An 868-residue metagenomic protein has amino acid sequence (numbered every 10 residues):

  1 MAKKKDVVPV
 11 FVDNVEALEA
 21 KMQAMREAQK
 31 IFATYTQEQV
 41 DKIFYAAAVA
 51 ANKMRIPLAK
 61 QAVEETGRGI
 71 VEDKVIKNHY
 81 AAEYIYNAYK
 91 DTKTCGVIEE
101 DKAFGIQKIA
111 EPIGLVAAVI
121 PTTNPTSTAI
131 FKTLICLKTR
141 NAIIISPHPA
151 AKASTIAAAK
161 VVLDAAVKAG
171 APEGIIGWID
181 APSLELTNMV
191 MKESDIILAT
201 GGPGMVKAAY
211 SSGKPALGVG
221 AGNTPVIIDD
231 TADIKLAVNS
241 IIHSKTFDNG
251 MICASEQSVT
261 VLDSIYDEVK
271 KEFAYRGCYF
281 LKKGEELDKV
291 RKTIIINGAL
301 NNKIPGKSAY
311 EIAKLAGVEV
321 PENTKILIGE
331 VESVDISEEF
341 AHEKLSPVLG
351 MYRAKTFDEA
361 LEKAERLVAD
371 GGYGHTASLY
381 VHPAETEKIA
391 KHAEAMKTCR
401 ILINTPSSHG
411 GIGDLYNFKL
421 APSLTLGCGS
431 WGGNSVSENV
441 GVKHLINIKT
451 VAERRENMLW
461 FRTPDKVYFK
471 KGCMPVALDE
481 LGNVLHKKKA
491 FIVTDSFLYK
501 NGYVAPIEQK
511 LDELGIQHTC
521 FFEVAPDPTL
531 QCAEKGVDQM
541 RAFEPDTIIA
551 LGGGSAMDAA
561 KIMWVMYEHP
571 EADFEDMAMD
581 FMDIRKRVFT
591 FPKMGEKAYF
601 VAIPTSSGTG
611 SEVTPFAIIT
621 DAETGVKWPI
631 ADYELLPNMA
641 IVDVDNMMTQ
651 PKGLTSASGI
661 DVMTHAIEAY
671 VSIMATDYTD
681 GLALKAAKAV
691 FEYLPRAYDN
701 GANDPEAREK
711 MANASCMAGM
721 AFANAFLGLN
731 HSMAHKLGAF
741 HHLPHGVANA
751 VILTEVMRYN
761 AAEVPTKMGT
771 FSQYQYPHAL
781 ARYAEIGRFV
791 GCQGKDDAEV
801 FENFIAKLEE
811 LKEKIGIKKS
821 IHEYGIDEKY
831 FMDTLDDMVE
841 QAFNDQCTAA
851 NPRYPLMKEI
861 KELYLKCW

Functional and structural regions predicted by a protein language model:
A2-Q107, Y275: N-terminal Rossmann-like NAD(P)+-binding subdomain of aldehyde/semialdehyde dehydrogenases
K3, A33, V318-N457: Conserved C-terminal structural/oligomerization subdomain of aldehyde/semialdehyde dehydrogenase
K5, F11-N14, V206-D335: ALDH superfamily catalytic-core signature
V97-L236: Rossmann-like NAD(P) dinucleotide-binding subdomain of oxidoreductase/dehydrogenase enzymes
A158, Q531-D645: Glycine/threonine-rich beta-strand-loop-alpha-helix active-site module that forms ligand/phosphate-binding
Y275, V613-A725: Carboxylate- and glycine-rich phosphate/diphosphate-binding segment that chelates Mg2+/Mn2+
M458-T547, I821-H822: ATP/NTP phosphate-donor binding region
F740, V747-Y830: Gly/Pro-rich interdomain helix-loop hinge
